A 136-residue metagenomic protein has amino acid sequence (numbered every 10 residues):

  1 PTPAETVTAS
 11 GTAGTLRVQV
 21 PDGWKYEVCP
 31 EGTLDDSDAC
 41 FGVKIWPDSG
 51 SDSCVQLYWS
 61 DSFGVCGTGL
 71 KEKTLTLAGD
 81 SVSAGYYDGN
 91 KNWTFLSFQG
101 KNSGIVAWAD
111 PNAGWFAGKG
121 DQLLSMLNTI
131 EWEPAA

Functional and structural regions predicted by a protein language model:
P1-P3: Extracellular mucin-like PTS domains
E5-G67, Y87-L96: Secretory pathway targeting signatures of secreted, lumenal, and periplasmic proteins
A13-Q19, K71-T76, T129: Short, exposed beta-strand "edge-strand" segments with a Pro/Gly-rich flavor and a Y/T-containing core
V18, D22, D121-N128: Solvent-exposed, polar/charged alpha-helical surfaces in well-ordered, non-transmembrane soluble domains, broadly
W24, V28, L127, E131-P134: Sec/Tat-exported extracytoplasmic proteins
S62-L124, W132-A136: Signature of long, low-cysteine stretches enriched in small and polar/charged residues
